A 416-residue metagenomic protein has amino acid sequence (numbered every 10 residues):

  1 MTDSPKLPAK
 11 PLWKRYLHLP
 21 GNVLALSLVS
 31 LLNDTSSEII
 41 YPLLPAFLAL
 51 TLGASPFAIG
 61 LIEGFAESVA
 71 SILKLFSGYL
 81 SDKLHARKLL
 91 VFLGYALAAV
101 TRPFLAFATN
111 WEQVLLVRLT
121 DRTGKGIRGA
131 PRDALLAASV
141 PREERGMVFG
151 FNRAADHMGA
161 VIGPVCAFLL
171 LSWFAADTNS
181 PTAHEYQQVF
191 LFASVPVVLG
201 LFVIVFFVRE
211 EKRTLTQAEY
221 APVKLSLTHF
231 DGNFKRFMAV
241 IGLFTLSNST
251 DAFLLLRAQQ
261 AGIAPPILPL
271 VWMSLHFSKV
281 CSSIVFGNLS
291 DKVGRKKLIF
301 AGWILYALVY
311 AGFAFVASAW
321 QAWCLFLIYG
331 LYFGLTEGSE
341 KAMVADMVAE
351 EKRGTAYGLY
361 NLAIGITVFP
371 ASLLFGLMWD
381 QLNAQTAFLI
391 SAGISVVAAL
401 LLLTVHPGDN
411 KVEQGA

Functional and structural regions predicted by a protein language model:
T2-P20, R209-V240: Juxtamembrane intracellular "pre-TM" segments in multi-pass secondary transporters
P11-A70, F234-V271: Helix-loop boundary and gating motifs at the non-cytosolic
A46-T51, I162-H184, P370-N383: Transmembrane alpha-helix termini and helix-breaking/packing motifs in multi-pass membrane transporters
L61-Y79, M273-V285: Central cavity-lining transmembrane alpha-helices of secondary-active solute carriers, predominantly the Major
L89-P103, K297-G312, A392: Structural signature of the two symmetry-related core transmembrane helices
A106-V117, A314-L325: Helix-loop junctions at membrane interfaces in 12-TM secondary transporters
V117-M158: Cytoplasmic helix-loop-helix junction between adjacent transmembrane helices in 12-TM secondary transporters
S194-L215, L401-H406: C-terminal membrane-cytosol helix-exit motif in multi-pass small-molecule transporters
